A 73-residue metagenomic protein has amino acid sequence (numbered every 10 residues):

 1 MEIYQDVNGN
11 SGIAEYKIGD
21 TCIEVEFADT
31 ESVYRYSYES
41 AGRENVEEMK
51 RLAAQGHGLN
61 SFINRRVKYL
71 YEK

Functional and structural regions predicted by a protein language model:
M1-K73: A charge-rich, low-complexity, intrinsically flexible signal that marks solvent-exposed coils, linkers, repeats
